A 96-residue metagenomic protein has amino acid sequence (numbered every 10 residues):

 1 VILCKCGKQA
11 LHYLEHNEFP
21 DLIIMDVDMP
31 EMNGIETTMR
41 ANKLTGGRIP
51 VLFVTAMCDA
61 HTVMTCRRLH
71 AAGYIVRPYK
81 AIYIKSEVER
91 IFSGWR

Functional and structural regions predicted by a protein language model:
L3-H12, G34-E36: Helix N-cap/capping motif at the beta->alpha junctions
E18-I24: Active-site beta3 strand of CheY-like receiver
I24-D26, T37: Active-site T/S-Asp motif of two-component receiver
M29: Receiver (REC) domain active-site loop signature in two-component systems and cognate sites in sensor histidine kinases
G34, C66-A72: As written
H61, Y79-E89: C-terminal output helix
